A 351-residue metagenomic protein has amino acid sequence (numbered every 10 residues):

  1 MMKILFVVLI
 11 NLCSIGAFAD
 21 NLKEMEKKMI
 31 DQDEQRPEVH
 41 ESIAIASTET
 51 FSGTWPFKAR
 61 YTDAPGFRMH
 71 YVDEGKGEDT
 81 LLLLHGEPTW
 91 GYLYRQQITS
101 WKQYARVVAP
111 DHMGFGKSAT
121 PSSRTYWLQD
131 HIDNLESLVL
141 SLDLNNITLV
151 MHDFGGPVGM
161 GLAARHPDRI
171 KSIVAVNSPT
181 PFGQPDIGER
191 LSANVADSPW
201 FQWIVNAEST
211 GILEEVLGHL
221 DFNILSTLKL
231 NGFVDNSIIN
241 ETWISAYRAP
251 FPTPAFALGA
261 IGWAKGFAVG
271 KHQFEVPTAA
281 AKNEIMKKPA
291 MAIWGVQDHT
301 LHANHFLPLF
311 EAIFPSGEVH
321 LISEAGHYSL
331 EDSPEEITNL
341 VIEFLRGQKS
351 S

Functional and structural regions predicted by a protein language model:
M1-L5: Positively charged n-region of N-terminal signal peptides that target proteins for export
V7-S14: Bacterial N-terminal signal peptides
A17-A19: Boundary at the C-terminal end of the N-terminal hydrophobic targeting segment
N21-A59, F67-E74, T80, V108 (+4 more regions): Flexible "cap/lid" subdomain of the alpha/beta-hydrolase fold that forms the substrate-access gate
D73-K117: Conserved HGGG/HGGXW glycine-rich cap/lid loop of the alpha/beta-hydrolase fold
R95, M160-A164, T338: Short, hydrophobic alpha-helix immediately C-terminal to the catalytic nucleophile
A325-P334, T338: Catalytic histidine-centered segment of alpha/beta-hydrolase-like enzymes
L340-Q348: C-terminal alpha-helix
